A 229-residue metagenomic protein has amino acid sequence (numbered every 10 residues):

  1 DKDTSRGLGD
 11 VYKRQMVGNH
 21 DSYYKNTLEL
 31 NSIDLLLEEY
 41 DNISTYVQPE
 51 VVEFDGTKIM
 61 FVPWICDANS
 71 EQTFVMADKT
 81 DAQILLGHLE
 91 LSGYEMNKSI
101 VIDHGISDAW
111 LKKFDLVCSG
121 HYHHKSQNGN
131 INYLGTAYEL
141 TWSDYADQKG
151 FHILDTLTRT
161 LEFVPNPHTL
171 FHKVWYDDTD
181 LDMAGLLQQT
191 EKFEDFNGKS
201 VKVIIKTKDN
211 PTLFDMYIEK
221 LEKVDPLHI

Functional and structural regions predicted by a protein language model:
D1-Y12: Single conserved hydrophobic/aromatic residue that forms the stacking wall/gate of nucleotide- or nucleobase-binding
K2, V17-G18, G87, G120 (+1 more regions): Active-site flanking residues adjacent to catalytic metal/cofactor-binding acidic residues
D10, A77-K79, D108-K113, F196: Short, conserved loop/helix-junction motifs that constitute active-site signature segments in enzyme catalytic cores
D10, D41, K113-L116, E219-I229: Structural alpha-beta junctions
Q15, L85, V203-I205: Structural beta-sheet core signal
D21-A109, L134-A137, I153, L157 (+1 more regions): Conserved catalytic scaffold of divalent metal-dependent phosphoesterases
N97-E162: Conserved beta-sheet core of the metallophosphoesterase superfamily
T156-I229: Accessory, non-catalytic peripheral segments of nucleic-acid enzymes
